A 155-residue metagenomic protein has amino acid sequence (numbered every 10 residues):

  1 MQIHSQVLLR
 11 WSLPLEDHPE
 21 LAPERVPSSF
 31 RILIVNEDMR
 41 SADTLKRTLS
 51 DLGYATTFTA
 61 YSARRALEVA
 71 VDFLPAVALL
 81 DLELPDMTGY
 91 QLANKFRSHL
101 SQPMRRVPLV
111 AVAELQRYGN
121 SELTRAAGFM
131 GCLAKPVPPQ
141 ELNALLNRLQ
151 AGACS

Functional and structural regions predicted by a protein language model:
M1-L33, E37-R40, P103, P138-S155: Non-catalytic signal-transmission and effector/linker regions of two-component phosphorelay proteins
E37, V110-Q116, P136: Conserved active-site segment of CheY-like receiver
M39-F58: Two-component/phosphorelay signaling modules centered on CheY-like receiver
K46-R47, Q91, A113-L133, A144: Alpha4 helix (beta4-alpha4-beta5 surface) of REC/receiver domains from two-component response regulators
T59, L84-M87: Residue-level signal for the "D+5" position in two-component response regulator receiver
T59-V77: Acidic, metal-coordinating helix/loop segments flanking the phosphotransfer/catalytic sites of two-component signaling
S62, T88-N94: Acidic catalytic/metal-coordinating carboxylates
D81-E83, A113: Active-site residues of response regulator receiver
